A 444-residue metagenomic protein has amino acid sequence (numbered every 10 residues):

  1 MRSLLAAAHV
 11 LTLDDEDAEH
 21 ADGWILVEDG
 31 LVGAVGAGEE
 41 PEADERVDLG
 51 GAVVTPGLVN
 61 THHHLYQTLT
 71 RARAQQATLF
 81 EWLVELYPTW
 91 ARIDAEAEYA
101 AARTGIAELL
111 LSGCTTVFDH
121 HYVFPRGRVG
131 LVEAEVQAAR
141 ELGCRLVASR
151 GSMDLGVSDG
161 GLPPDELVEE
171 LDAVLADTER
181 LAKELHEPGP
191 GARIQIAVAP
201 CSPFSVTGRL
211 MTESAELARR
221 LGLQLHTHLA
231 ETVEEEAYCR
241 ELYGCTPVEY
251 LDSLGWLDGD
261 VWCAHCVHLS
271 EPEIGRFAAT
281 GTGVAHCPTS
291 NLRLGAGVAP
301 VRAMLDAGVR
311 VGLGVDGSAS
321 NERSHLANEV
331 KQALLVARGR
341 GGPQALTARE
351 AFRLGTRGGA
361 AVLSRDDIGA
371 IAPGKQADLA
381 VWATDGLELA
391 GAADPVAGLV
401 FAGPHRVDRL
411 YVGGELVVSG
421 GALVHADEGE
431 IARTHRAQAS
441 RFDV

Functional and structural regions predicted by a protein language model:
M1-G23, E28-L31, G38, R353-V444: Active-site microenvironment of metallo-dependent hydrolases
S3-A6, E40-E81, R103, A107-L111 (+1 more regions): Replace "His-x-His-based motif
A8, I25, G30, G51 (+15 more regions): Divalent metal-coordination and catalytic microenvironments
L69-A100, G127, L155-L171, V233-D260 (+3 more regions): Active-site gating loops and adjacent loop-to-helix segments of metal-dependent hydrolytic enzymes
R71-H120, P125-R145, A176-G191, R436-V444: Alpha-helical scaffold segments that flank or form the walls of functional sites
G127-C266: Metal-coordinating catalytic core of metallo-dependent amide/deamination hydrolases
A215-L223, W256-G259, R276-A285, D306-V311 (+1 more regions): Glycine-enriched alpha-helix->loop->beta-strand junction motifs that scaffold or abut catalytic
S253-D260, R302-G386, V400-P404: His/Asp/Glu-enriched, well-ordered alpha-helical/loop segment that forms or immediately abuts the divalent-metal
